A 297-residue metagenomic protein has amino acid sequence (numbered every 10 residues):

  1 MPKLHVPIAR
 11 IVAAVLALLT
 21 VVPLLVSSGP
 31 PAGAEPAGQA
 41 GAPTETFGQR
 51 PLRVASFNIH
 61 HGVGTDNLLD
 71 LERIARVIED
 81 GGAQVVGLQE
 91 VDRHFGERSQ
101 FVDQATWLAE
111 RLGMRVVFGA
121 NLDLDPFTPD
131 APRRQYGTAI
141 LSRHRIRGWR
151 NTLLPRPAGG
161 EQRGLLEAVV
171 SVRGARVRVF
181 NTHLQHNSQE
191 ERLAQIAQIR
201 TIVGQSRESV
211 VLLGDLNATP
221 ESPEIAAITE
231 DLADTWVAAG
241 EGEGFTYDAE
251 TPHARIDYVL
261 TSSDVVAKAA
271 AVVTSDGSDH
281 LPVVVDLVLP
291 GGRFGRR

Functional and structural regions predicted by a protein language model:
P2-M114, F118-D130, G291-F294: N-terminal, active-site-proximal structural segment of metallo-dependent hydrolase catalytic domains
P43-V54, R134, T138, S142-R147 (+3 more regions): Beta-strand-turn-beta hairpins that frame and shape the catalytic cleft of phosphate-ester-processing enzymes
L52-I59, I74-Q100, L141, A168 (+5 more regions): Active-site beta-strand/loop signature of hydrolases that rely on acidic residues for catalysis
I59-V63, V91-F95, N121-P126, I146-R147 (+6 more regions): Solvent-exposed loop/turn segments at secondary-structure junctions within structured extracellular/periplasmic domains
N67, E97-F101, R115-I140, E161 (+3 more regions): Active site of divalent-metal-dependent phosphoester/diester hydrolases
L69, R73-R76, D103, W107 (+5 more regions): Extracytoplasmic/secreted proteins, especially bacterial periplasmic and envelope-associated proteins
W107-R115, S171, I202, E224-D231: Alpha-helical structural signal in soluble globular domains
A271, G295-R297: Low-complexity, Gly/Ser/Thr/Pro-rich intrinsically disordered linker/tail segments
